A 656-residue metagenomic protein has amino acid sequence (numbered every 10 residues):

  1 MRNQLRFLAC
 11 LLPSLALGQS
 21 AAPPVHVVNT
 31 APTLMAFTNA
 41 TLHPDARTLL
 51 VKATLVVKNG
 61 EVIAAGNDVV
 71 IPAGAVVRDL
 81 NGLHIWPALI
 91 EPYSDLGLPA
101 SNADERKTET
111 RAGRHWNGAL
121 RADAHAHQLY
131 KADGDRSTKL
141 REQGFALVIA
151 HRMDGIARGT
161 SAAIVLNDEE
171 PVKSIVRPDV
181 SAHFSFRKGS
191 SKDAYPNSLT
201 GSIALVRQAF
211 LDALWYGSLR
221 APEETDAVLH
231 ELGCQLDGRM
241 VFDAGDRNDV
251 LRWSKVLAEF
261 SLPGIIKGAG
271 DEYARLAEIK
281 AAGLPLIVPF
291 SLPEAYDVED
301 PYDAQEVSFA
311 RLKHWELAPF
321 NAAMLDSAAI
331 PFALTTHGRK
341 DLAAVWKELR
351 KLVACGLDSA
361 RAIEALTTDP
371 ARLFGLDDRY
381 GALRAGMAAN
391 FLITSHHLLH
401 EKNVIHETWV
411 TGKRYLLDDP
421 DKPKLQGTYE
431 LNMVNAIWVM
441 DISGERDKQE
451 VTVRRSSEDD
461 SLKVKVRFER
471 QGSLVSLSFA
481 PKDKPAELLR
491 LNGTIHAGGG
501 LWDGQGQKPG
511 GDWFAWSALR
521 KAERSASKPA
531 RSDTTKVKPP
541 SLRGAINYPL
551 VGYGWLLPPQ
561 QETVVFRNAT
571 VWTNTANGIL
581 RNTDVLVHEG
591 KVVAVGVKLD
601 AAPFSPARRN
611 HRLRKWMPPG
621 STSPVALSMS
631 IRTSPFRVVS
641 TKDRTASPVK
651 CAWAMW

Functional and structural regions predicted by a protein language model:
Q19, L399, L501-L550: Edge beta-strand at a domain terminus
S20-A22, V27-N29, T33, L42 (+3 more regions): Histidine-rich, glycine-flanked metal-binding segment
P23-T30, L42-T54, G66-N67, A343 (+7 more regions): Acidic, glycine-enriched loop/beta-strand segments at the rims of small-molecule binding/catalytic pockets
L83-Q143, V148-H151, L613, T622-W656: Metal-associated gating/positioning segment near the N- to mid-region
S101-N102, E109-H115, D123, R239 (+4 more regions): His/Asp/Glu-enriched, well-ordered alpha-helical/loop segment that forms or immediately abuts the divalent-metal
A132-D271, V404, V410, I495-L501 (+1 more regions): Polyanionic/metal-chelating signatures
H151, E223-A318, F332-T335, A354 (+4 more regions): Active-site core of metal-dependent hydrolases
L431-I495: Central antiparallel beta-sheet cores of small beta-barrel/beta-sandwich binding domains
